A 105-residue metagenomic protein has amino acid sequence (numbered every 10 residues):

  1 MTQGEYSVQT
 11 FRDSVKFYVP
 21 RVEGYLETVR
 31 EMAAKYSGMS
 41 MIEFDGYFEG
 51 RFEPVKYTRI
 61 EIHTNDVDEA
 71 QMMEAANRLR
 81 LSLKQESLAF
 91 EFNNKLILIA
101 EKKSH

Functional and structural regions predicted by a protein language model:
T2-H105: Positively charged, small/polar-rich N-terminal and surface patches that mediate targeting and assembly and bind
